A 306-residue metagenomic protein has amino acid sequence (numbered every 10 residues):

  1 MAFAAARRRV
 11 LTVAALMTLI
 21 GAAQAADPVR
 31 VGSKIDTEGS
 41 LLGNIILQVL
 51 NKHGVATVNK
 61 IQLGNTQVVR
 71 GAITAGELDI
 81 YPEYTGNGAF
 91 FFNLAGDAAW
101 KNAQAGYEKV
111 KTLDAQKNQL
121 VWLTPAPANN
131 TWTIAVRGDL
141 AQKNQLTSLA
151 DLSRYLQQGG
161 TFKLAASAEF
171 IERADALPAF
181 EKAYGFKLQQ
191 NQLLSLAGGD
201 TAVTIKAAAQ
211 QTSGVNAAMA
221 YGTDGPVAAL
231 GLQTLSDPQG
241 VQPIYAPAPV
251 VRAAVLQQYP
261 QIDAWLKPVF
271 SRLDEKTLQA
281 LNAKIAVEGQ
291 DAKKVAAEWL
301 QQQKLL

Functional and structural regions predicted by a protein language model:
P28-I46, I61-N65, E169-E172: Extracytoplasmic "Venus flytrap"
T37-A56, P178, K182-Y184: Short, polar/charged alpha-helical segment
E38, E169-A183, P260-L306: An extracytoplasmic/periplasmic, membrane-proximal ligand-sensing/linker region
Q62-T66, G76-A89, G106, S167 (+3 more regions): Beta->alpha turn/N-cap motifs
F92-L123, K187, T212-V215, G225-Q239: Ligand-binding "clamshell"
Q104-K163, S271-E275: A conserved helix-loop-strand patch within extracytoplasmic ligand-binding domains of the periplasmic binding
W132-Q142, Y245-Y259: A bilobed periplasmic-binding-protein/Venus flytrap-type ligand-binding module shared by bacterial periplasmic
Q158-S236: Ligand-binding pocket segment of bilobal, Venus flytrap-like solute-binding proteins
